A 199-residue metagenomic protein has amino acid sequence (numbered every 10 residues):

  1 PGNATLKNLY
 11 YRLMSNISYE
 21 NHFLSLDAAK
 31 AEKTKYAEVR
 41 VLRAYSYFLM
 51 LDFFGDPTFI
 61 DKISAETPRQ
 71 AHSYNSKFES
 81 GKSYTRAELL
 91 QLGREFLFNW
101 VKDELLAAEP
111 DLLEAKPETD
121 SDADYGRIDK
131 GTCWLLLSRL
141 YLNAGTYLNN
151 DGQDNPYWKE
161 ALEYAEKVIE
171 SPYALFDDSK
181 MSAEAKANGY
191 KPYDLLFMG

Functional and structural regions predicted by a protein language model:
P1, F98, K102-E114, R127-G199: An aromatic- and glycine-enriched ligand-binding surface/loop that stacks and positions planar moieties
P1-P57, Y84-N99, L105-D120: Conserved, well-structured interaction surfaces
F48-M50, D61-I63, L137, G199: Glycine-rich, histidine-containing beta strand-loop boundary motifs that form or position
G55, F59-K62, S76, E114 (+2 more regions): Generic structural "secondary-structure junction" signal
D56-E95, Y147-K159: Short coil/linker segments at helix-helix boundaries
T58, Y125-R127: Short, solvent-exposed turn/loop segments enriched in Gly/Ser/Thr/Pro and often Arg
I60, A65, E118, M181-S182: A generic structural micro-environment signature that highlights single residues at secondary-structure boundaries
